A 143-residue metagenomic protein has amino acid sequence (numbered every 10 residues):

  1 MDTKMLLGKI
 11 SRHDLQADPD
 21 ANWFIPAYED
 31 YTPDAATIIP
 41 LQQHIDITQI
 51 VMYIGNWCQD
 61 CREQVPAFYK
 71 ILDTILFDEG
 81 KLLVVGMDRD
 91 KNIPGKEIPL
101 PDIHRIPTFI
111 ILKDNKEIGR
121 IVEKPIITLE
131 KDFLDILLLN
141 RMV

Functional and structural regions predicted by a protein language model:
M1-I45, V143: N-terminal leader/targeting and pre-domain segments
L41-T74: Local sequence-structure signature of Cys/Sec-based thiol-disulfide redox active-site neighborhoods
H44, L76, L100-I103: Alpha-helix termination/capping residues and helix-transition junctions
M52-N56, E79-P94: Thiol-based oxidoreductase modules, predominantly thioredoxin-like and allied folds used for disulfide exchange
E63, L76-D78, N115-I121: Non-catalytic interaction surface on structured domains
Q64-L72, L82-V85, E123-K124: "Short basic amphipathic alpha-helical interaction patches in structured regions
N92-I106, L112: Structural alpha/beta surface segment adjacent to cysteine/selenocysteine redox centers across thiol/disulfide enzymes
R105-V143: Non-catalytic, surface beta->alpha helical segment in thiol-disulfide oxidoreductase systems
